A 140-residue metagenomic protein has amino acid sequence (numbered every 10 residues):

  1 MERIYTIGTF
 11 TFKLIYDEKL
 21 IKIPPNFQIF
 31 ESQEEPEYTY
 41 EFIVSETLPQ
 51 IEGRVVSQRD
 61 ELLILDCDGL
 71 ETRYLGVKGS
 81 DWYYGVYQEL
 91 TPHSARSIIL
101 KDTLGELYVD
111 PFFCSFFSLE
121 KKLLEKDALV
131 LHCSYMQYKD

Functional and structural regions predicted by a protein language model:
M1-K139: A noncatalytic interaction/capping subdomain that flanks phosphate/NTP-handling catalytic cores
